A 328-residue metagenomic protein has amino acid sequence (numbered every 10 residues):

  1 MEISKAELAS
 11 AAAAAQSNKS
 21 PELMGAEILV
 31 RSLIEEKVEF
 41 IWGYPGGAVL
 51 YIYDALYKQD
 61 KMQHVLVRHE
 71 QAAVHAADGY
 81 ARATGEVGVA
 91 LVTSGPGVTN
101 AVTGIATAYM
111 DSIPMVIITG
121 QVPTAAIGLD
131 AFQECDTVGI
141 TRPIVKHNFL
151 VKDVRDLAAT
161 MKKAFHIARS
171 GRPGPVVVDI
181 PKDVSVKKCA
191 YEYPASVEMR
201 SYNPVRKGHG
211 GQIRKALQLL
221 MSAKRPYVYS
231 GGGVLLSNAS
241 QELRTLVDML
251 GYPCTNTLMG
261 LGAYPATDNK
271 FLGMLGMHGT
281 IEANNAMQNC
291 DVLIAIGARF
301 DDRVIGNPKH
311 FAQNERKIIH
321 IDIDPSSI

Functional and structural regions predicted by a protein language model:
E2-I328: N-terminal alpha/beta PP-like core and its mobile active-site loop of ThDP/TPP-dependent enzymes
